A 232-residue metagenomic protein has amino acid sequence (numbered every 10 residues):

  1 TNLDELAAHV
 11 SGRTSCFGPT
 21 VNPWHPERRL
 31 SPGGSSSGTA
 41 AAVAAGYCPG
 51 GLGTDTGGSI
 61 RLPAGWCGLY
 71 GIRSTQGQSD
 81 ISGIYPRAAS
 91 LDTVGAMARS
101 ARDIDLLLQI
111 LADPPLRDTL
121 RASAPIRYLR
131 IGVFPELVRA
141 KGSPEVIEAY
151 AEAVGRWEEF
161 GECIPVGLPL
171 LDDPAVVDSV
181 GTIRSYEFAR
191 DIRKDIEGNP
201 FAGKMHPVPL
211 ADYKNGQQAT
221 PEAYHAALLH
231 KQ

Functional and structural regions predicted by a protein language model:
T1, E162-V180: Short connector loops at secondary-structure junctions
T1-V94, F134-E136: Short glycine/serine-rich loop/turn segments
E5-A8, L116, G198-M205: Proline-centered turn/helix-capping motifs that create local helix->coil transitions or kinks
T14, G18, V176-D191: Charged, often glycine-rich, active-site loop that binds/positions anionic groups
S37, T54, A64-C67, R99-L106 (+4 more regions): Conserved active-site and cofactor/substrate-binding residues in soluble primary-metabolism enzymes
Y70-A153, G198: A short helix-breaking turn/cap at a secondary-structure junction
P125-R130, F134, T182-Q232: Short helix-loop capping/hinge segments that flank enzyme active sites or metal/cofactor-binding pockets
P144-P169, R193-G203, Y224, L228-Q232: Acyltransferase
